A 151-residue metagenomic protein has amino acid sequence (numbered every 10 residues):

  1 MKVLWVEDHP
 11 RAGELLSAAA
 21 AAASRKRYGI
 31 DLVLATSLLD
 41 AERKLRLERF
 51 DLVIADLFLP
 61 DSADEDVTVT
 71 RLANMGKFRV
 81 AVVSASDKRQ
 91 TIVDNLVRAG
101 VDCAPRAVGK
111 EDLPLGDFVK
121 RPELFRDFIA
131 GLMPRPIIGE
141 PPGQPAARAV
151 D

Functional and structural regions predicted by a protein language model:
M1-A21, L34: Conserved acidic segment of CheY-like receiver
W5-H9, L34-T36, A81-A149: Output/docking surface of receiver
L16-A23, T68, T91-G100: Short, aromatic/basic amphipathic alpha-helical patches
A23-R27, M75: Short helix-capping segments at alpha-helix termini
K26-S37, K44: Short hydrophobic/Thr-rich beta-strand motif most characteristic of the beta2 strand and flanking loop of CheY-like
L39-R46, D66, T70, R126: Amphipathic, non-transmembrane alpha-helical secondary structure
L47-L52: Short acidic/histidine-rich motifs immediately flanking catalytic phosphotransfer sites in two-component signaling
V53-G76, A85-V93: Conserved phosphotransfer microenvironments
